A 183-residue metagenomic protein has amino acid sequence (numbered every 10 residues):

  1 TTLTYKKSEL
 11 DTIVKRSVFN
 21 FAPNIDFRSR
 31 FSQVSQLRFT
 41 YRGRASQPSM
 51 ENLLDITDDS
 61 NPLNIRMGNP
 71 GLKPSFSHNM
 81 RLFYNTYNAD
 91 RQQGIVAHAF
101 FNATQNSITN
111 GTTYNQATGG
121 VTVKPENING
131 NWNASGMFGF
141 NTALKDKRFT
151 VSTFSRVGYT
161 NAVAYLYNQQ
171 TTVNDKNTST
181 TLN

Functional and structural regions predicted by a protein language model:
T1-N183: Exposed, low-structure sequence patches enriched in small/polar residues
